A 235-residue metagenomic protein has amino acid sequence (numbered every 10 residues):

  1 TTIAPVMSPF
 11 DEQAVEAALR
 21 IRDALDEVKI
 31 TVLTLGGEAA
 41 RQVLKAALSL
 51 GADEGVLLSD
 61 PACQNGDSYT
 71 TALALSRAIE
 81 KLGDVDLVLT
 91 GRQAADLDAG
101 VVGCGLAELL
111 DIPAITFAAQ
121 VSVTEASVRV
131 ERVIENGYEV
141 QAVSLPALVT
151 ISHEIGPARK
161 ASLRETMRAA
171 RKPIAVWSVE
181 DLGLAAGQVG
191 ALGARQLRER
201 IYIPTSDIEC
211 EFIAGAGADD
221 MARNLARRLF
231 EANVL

Functional and structural regions predicted by a protein language model:
T1-L235: N-terminal glycine-rich FAD/FM-binding segment characteristic of electron-transfer flavoproteins
